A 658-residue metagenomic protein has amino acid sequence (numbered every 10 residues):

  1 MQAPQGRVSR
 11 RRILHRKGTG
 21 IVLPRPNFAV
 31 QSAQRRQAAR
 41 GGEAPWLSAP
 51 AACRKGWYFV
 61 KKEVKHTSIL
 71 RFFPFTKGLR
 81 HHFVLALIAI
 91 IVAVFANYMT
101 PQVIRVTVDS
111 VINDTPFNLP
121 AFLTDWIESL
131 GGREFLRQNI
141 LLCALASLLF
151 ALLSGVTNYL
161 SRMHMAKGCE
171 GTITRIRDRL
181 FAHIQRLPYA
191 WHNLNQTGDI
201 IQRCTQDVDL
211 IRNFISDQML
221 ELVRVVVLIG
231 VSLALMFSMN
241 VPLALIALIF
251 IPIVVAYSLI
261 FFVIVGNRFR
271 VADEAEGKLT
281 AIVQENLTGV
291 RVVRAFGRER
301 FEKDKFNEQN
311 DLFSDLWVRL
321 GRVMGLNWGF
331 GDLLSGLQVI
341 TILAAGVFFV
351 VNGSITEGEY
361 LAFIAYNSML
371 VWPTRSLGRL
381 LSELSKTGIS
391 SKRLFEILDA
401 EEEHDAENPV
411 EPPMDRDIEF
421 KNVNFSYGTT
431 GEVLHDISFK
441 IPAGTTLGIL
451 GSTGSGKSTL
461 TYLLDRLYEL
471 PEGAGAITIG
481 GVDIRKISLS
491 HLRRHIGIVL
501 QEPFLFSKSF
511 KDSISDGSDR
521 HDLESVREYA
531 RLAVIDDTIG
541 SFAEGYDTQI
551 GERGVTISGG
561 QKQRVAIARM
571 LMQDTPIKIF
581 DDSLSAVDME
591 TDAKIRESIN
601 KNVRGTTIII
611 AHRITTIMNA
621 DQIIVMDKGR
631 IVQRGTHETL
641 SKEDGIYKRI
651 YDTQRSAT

Functional and structural regions predicted by a protein language model:
W46, C53-T100, I104, S110-S147 (+14 more regions): Membrane-integrated ABC transporters
K55-Y58, P413-T658: ABC-type nucleotide-binding domain
K65, I88-A89, A96-I112, I140 (+15 more regions): Juxtamembrane helix-loop junctions of ABC transporter transmembrane domains
G78, H82-F95, V156, D217-V271 (+1 more regions): Transmembrane helices of ABC transporter permease
G78-R80, R186-A190, Q206-I215, M219 (+8 more regions): An intracellular "coupling" helix at the cytosolic face of ABC transporter transmembrane type-1 domains
P120-G131, E401-P413: Pre-NBD coupling/linker segments of ABC/ABC-like ATPases
L235-I249, R319-R393, I397-L398: Helix-loop-helix
